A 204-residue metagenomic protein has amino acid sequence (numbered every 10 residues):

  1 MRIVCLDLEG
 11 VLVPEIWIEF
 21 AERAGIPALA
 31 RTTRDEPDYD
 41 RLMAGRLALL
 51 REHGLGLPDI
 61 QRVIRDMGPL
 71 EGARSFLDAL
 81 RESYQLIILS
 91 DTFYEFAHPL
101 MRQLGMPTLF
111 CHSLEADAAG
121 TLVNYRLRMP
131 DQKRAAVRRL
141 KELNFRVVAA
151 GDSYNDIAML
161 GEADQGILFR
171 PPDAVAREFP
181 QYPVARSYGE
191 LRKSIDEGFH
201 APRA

Functional and structural regions predicted by a protein language model:
R2-S113, D117-A118: Alpha-helical substrate-recognition element adjacent to the catalytic core
D78, R138, I157-A158: Alpha-helical segments flanking ligand/cofactor-binding loops in enzyme cores
L86, S90-D91, F145-R186: Acidic, Mg2+-coordinating phosphoryl-transfer loop and its flanking beta/alpha structural elements, shared across
Y94-H98, D156-I157, R192: Short, well-ordered alpha-helical microsegments
E95-V147, E178: Substrate-recognition "cap/lid" segment bordering the active-site pocket of phosphatases
F110, R128, Y182-L191: Short acidic-hydrophobic, aromatic-tinged amphipathic segments that line or gate anion-handling sites
C111-A116, P171-V175, G189-L191: Short, acidic/turn-prone active-site loops that include or flank metal/cofactor- and phosphate-binding residues
K193-P202: Short amphipathic alpha-helix with an adjacent loop that forms part of the alpha/beta core around
